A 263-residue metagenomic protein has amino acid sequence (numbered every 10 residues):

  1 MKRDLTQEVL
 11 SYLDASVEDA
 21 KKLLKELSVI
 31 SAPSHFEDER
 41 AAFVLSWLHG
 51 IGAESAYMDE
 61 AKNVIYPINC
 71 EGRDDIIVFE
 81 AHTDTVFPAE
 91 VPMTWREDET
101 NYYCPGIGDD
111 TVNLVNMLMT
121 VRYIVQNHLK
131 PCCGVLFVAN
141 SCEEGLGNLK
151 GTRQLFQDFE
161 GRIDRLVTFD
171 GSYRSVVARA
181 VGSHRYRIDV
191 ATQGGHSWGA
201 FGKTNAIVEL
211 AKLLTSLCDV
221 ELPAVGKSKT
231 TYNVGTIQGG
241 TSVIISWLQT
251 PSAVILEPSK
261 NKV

Functional and structural regions predicted by a protein language model:
K2-Y103: Acidic/His- and Gly-rich active-site-bordering loop/insert found across diverse amide/peptide-bond hydrolases
E26, M119-Q126, K212-D219: Short glycine/serine- and small hydrophobic-enriched flexible loop segments
S31, L48, Y66, F79-H82 (+7 more regions): Buried hydrophobic positions in well-ordered alpha/beta secondary-structure cores of metabolic enzymes
A81-V86, P92, G171-R174, V181-S183 (+1 more regions): Short glycine-enriched loops at secondary-structure junctions
E99-G108, G194-G199, G240: A short glycine/serine-rich beta->alpha loop
N101, G106, D110-S183, V234: Acidic/histidine-rich catalytic neighborhood of metal-dependent amide-processing enzymes
D158-K212, L256, N261-V263: Metal-dependent peptidase/peptidase-like ectodomains
A200-S246, P258-V263: Acidic-enriched catalytic cores of C-N bond-cleaving enzymes acting on peptides and small amides
